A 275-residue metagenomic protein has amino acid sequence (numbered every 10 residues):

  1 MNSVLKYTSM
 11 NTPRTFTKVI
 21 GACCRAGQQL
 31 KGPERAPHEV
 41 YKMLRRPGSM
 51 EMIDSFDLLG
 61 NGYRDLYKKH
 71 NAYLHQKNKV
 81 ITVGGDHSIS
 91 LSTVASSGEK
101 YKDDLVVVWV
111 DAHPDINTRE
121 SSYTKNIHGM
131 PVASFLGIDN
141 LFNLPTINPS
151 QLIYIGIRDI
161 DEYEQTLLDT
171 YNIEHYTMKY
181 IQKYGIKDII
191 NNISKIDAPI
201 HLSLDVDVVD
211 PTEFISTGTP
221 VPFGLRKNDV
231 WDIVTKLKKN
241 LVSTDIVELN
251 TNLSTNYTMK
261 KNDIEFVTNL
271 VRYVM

Functional and structural regions predicted by a protein language model:
M1-S9: N-terminal mitochondrial targeting presequence
N11-T82, T93-K102, L167-T170, E174-M275: Catalytic cores of soluble, metal-dependent hydrolases
R14-T17, A22-C23, L144-Y154: Long, low-complexity, intrinsically disordered polar/charged segments
K79-P145, Q151: Active-site histidine-anchored catalytic micro-motif
D86-I89, I157-I160, I181-Q182: Short beta->alpha connector loops
S88, H113-D115, R158, D207-V209 (+1 more regions): Catalytic metal-binding/acid-base residues of hydrolase active sites
W109-A112, L136, Y154-D159, T177-K179 (+1 more regions): Short, structured patches in soluble enzyme cores that scaffold and shape functional sites
I160-T166: Short, glycine/polar-rich helix-capping loops at beta-to-alpha or helix-loop-helix junctions that flank or form
